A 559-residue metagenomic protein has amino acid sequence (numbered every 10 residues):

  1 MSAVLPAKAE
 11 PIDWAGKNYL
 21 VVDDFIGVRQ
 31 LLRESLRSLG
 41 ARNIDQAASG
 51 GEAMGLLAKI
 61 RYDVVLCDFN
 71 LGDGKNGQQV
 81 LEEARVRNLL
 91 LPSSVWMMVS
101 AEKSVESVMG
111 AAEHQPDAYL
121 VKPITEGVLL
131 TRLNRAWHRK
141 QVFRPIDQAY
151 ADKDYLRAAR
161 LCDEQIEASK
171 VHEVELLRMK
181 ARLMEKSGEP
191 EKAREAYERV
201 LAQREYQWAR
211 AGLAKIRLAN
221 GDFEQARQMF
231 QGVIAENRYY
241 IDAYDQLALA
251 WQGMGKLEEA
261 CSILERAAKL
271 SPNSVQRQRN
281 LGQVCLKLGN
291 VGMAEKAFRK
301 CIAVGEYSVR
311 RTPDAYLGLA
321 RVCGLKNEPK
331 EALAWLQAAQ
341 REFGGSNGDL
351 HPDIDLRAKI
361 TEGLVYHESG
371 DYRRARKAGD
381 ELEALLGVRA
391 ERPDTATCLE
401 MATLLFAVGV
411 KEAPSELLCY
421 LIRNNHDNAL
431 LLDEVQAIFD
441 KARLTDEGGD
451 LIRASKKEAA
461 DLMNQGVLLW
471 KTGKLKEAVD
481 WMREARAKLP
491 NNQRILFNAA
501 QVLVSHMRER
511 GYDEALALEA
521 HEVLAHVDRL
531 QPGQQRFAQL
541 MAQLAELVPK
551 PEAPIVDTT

Functional and structural regions predicted by a protein language model:
W14, W137-E189: CheY-like receiver
A15-G27, L32-L36: Conserved acidic segment of CheY-like receiver
Q46-V64, G72, E191, E198: Acidic, metal-coordinating helix/loop segments flanking the phosphotransfer/catalytic sites of two-component signaling
D68-D73, S100: Active-site residues of response regulator receiver
N76-L91, S262: Short amphipathic alpha-helix used as the core "switch/output" element in two-component signaling
Q78-Q79, P92, E102-A118, T131: Alpha4 helix (beta4-alpha4-beta5 surface) of REC/receiver domains from two-component response regulators
I124-L133: C-terminal output helix
E191-L418, N425-V435, T445-G473, A499-G511 (+2 more regions): Flexible loop/N-cap segments at domain edges
